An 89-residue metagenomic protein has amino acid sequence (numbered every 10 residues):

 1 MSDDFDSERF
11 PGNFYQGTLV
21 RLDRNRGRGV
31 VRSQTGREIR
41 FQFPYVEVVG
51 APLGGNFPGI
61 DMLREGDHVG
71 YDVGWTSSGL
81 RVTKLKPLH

Functional and structural regions predicted by a protein language model:
M1-T18, T83-H89: Short boundary/loop segments of OB/S1/cold-shock single-stranded nucleic-acid-binding domains
F14, E38, L80: Short, mixed charged/polar active-site loops that provide acid/base catalysis or chelate metal/phosphate cofactors
N25-V31: Short aromatic-glycine-enriched beta-strand elements
R37-A51: A short macromolecule-binding patch
V49-G70: Short nucleic-acid-contacting surface segments enriched for D/E, G, S/T with interspersed K/R
V73-G79: Short, charged beta-turn/beta-strand-edge "cap" motif at the junction between a beta-strand and an adjacent loop
